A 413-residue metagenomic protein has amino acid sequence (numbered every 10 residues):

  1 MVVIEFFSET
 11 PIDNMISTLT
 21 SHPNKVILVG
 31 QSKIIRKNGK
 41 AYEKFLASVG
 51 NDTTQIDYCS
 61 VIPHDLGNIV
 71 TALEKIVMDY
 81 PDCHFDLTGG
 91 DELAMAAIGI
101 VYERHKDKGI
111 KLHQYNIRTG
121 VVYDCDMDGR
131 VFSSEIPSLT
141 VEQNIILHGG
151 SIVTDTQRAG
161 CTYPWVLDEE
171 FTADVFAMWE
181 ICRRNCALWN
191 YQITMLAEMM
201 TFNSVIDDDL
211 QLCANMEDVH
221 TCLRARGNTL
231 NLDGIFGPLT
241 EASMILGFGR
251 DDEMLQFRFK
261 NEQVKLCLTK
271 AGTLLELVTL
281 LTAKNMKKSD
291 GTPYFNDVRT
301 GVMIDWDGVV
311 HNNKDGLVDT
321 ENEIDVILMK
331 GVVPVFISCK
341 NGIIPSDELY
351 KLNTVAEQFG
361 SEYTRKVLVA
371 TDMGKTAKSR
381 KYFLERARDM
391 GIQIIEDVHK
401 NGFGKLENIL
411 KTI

Functional and structural regions predicted by a protein language model:
M1-E5, S21-V29, T53-I56, P81-F85 (+4 more regions): Hydrophobic beta-strand segments of well-ordered beta-sheets in folded domains
E5-N24, L352-N353: Histidine-anchored nucleotide/phosphate-binding helix
S8, Q31, I117, A370-M373: Cofactor-binding loop segments of dinucleotide-utilizing enzymes, especially the Rossmann-like FAD- and NAD(P)+-binding
D13, K33-K44, G374-Y382: Short, charged/polar "capping" segments at the starts of alpha-helices and the immediately preceding loops
K25-Y102, D107-K108: A broadly used, surface-exposed interaction patch
C83-H84, R104-D126: Short, acidic/small-residue loops that bind anionic groups at enzyme active sites
Y115-G160: Beta-rich, aromatic/charged-enriched effector core domains that present basic-aromatic interfaces for binding
I146-I413: Intrinsically disordered, low-complexity Ser/Thr/Pro/Gly-rich regulatory segments
